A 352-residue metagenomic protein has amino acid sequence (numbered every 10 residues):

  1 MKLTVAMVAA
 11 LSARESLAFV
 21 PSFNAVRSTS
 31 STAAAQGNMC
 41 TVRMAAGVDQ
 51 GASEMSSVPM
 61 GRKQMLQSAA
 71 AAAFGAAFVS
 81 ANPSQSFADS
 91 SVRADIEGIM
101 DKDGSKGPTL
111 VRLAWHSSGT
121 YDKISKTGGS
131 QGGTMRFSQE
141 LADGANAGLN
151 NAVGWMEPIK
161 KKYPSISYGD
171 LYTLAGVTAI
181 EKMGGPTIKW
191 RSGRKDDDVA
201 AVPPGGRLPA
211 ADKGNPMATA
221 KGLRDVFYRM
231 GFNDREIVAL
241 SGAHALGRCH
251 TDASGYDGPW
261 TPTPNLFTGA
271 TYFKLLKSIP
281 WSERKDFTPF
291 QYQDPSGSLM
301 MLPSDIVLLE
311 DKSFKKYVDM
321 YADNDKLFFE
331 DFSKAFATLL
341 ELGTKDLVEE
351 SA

Functional and structural regions predicted by a protein language model:
M1-A52: N-terminal chloroplast transit peptides
A6, A71-A76: Hydrophobic alpha-helical membrane-embedded or membrane-associated segments
L11, P59-M60, T109: Short alpha-helical segments used as structural interaction elements across diverse proteins
A13-E15, A76-S84: C-terminal segment of classical bacterial N-terminal signal peptides
A13-R14, G61, L66, A243: Residue-level micro-sites within transmembrane alpha helices that shape and flank functional polar/acidic positions
Q50-A72: N-terminal secretory signal peptides and thylakoid transit peptides that target proteins across membranes
Q67, F87-A352: Catalytic cores of secreted/periplasmic or lumenal enzymes
